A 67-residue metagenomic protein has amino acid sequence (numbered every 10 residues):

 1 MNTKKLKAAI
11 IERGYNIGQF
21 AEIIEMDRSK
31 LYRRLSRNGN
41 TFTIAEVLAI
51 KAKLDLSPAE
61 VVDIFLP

Functional and structural regions predicted by a protein language model:
M1-Y15, I23: A short, Lys/Arg-rich alpha-helix, primarily the initiator
K7, Y32-R33, V62: Key DNA-contacting residues within the recognition helix of helix-turn-helix
I11, E22, S36-R37, L66: Residue-level detection of the helix-turn-helix DNA-binding "recognition helix"
I17, R28-S29, P58: The DNA-contacting recognition helix of HTH DNA-binding domains and analogous helical DNA-recognition elements
Q19-A21, I50: Short alpha-helical "recognition helix" segments of helix-turn-helix
M26-T41: Recognition helix of helix-turn-helix/homeodomain-like DNA-binding domains that insert into the DNA major groove
A45-E60: DNA major-groove recognition helix of helix-turn-helix/homeodomain DNA-binding modules
E60-P67: Short amphipathic recognition helices of helix-turn-helix/homeodomain-type DNA-binding modules
